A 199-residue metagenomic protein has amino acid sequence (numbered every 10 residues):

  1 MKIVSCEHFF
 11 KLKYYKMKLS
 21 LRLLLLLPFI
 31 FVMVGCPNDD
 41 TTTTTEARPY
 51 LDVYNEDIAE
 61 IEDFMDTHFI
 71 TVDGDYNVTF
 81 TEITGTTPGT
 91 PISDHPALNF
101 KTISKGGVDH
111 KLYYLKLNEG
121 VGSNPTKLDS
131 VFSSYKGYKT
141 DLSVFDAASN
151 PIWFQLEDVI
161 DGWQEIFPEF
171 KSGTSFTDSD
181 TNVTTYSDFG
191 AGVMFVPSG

Functional and structural regions predicted by a protein language model:
K2-I3, K13: Polybasic, lysine-rich low-complexity intrinsically disordered segments
F10-L24: Bacterial N-terminal signal peptides that target proteins for export
L25-I30: Hydrophobic helical h-region of N-terminal Sec-dependent signal peptides in bacterial secretory/periplasmic proteins
V32-G35: C-terminal motif of bacterial Sec signal peptides marking the signal peptidase cleavage site
P37-G199: Cross-family detector of peptidyl-prolyl cis-trans isomerase
